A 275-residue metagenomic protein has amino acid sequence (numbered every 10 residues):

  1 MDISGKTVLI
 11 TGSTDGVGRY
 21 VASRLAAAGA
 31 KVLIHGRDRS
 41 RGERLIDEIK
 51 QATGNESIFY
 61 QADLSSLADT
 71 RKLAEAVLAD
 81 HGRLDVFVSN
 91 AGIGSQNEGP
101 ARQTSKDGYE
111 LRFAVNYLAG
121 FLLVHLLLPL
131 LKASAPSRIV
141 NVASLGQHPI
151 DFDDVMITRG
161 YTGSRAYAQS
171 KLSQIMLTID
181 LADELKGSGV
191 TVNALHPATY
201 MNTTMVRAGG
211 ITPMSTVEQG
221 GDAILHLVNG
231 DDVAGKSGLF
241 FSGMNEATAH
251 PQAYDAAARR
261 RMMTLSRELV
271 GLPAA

Functional and structural regions predicted by a protein language model:
D2-I34: Canonical Rossmann dinucleotide-binding motif of NAD(H)/NADP(H)-dependent dehydrogenases/reductases, specifically
S13, H35-E43, L64: N-terminal Rossmann-fold cofactor-binding loop
R39-S40, Y60-E75: The beta1-alpha1 cofactor-binding region of Rossmann-like NAD(H)/NADP(H)-dependent oxidoreductases
A52-I58, A76-S89, S95-T104: A glycine-rich helix->loop->beta "capping" turn within Rossmann-like NAD(P)(H)-dependent oxidoreductase domains
G92-F113, K132-V190, H196-I211: Catalytic loop of short-chain dehydrogenase/reductase
Y117-L118: Ankyrin-repeat alpha-helix packing hotspot
V124-H125, I179: A short, exposed helix-loop element centered on a Lys and neighboring polar residues
I211-R260, T264, E268: C-terminal helical subdomain
